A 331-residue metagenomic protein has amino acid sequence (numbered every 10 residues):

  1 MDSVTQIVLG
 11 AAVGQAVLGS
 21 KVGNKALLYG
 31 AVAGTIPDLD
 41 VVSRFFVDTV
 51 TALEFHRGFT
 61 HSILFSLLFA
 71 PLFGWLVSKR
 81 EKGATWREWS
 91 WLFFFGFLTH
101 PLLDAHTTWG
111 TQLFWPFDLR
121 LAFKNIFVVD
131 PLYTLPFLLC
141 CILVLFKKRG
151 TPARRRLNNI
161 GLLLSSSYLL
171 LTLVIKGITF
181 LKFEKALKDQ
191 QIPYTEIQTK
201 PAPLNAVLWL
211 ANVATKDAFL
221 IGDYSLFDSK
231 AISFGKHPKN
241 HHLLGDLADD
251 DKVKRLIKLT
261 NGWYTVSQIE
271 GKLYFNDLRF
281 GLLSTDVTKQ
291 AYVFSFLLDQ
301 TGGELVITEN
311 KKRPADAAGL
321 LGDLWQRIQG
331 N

Functional and structural regions predicted by a protein language model:
M1-P201: N-terminal membrane-targeting hydrophobic helices
T195, A206-L210, A214-N331: Extracytosolic and intramembrane catalytic regions of membrane-associated proteins in envelope/secretory systems
